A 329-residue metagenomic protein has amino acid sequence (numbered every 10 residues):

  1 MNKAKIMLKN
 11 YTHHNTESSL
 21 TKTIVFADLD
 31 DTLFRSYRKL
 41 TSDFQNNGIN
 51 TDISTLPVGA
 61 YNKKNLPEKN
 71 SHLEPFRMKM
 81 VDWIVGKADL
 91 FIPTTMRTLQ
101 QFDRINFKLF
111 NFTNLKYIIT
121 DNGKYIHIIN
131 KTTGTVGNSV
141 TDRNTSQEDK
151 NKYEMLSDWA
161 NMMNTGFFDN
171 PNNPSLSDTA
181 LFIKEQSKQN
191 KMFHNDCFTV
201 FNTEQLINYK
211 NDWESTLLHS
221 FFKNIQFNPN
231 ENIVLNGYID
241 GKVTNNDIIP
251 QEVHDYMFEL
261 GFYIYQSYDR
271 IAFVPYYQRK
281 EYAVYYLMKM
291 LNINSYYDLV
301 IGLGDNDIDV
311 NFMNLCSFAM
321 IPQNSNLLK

Functional and structural regions predicted by a protein language model:
I6-Y11, N15-P93: Active-site neighborhood of HAD-like aspartate-dependent phosphohydrolases
K22, A88, L115, N122 (+2 more regions): Short, well-ordered alpha-helix to beta-strand connector turns
A27-K39, D121-G123, I129-K131, N230 (+1 more regions): Short loop/turn segments at strand-loop or loop-helix junctions that form parts of catalytic or ligand-binding pockets
S36-Y37, D43, F102-I105, I129-N130 (+1 more regions): Short glycine-/acidic-enriched loop or helix-start segments at secondary-structure transitions that form or flank
N70-L218: Active-site phosphate-binding/coordination module
F91, I118, V300, A319-M320: Short, well-ordered beta-strand core segments
N195-I301, N306-L315: Conserved acidic, metal-coordinating active-site core of Asp-based, Mg2+-dependent phosphoryl-transfer enzymes
N294, L315, A319-K329: Asp-based, Mg2+/Mn2+-dependent phosphohydrolase catalytic module
